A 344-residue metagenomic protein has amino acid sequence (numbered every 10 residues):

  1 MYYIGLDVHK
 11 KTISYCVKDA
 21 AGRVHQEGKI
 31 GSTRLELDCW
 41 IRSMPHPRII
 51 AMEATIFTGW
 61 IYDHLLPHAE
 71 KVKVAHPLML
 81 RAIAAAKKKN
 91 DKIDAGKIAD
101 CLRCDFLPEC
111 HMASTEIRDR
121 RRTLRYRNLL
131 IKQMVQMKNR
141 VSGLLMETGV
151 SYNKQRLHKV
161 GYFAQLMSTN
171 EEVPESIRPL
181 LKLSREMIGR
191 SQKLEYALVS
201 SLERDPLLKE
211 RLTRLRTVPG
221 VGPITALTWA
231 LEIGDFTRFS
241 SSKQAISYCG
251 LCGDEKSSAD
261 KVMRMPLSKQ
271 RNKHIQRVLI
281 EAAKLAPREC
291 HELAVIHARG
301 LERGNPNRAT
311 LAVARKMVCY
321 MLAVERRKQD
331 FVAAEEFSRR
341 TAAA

Functional and structural regions predicted by a protein language model:
Y2-K18, I98: Gly/Thr-rich phosphate-binding beta-strand-loop-beta motif of the actin/hexokinase/Hsp70
T12-L35: Short glycine-rich, Thr/Ser-proximal phosphate-binding strand/loop in the N-terminal lobe of ATP-dependent enzymes
R34-I49: Short, basic/hydrophobic alpha-helical segments
P47-T55, I98: Acidic beta-strand-to-loop metal/phosphate-binding motif
K73-R122, G161-M167, K261-H274: Short alpha-helix plus adjacent loop in nuclease-associated cores
A86, T213-T217, P223, L227-P306: Phosphate-backbone recognition surface of nucleic-acid-processing proteins
L124-R214: Glycine-rich, often acidic, oxyanion-interacting loops/wings at catalytic, nucleic-acid, or phospho-protein interfaces
D260-K261, H297-A344: Low-complexity, acidic/Ser/Thr- and charged residue-rich accessory regions of DNA metabolism proteins
